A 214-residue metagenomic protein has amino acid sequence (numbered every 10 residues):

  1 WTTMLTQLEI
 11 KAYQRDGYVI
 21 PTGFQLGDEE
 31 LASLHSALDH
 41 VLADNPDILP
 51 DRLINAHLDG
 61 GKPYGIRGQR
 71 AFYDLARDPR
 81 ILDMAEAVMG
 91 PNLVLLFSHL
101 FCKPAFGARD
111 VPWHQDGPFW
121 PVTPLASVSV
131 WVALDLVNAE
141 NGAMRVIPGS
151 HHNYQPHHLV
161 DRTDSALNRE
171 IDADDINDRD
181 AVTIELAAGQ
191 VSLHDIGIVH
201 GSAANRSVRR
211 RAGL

Functional and structural regions predicted by a protein language model:
W1-V122, L159: Non-heme Fe(II)-dependent double-stranded beta-helix
R109, V122-A126, I176, V208-R210: A generic structural micro-feature
P112-Q115, V132, R169-I171, N177: Active-site glycine-rich loop that binds ribose-phosphate moieties when present
H114, P121-A139, E185-L186, L193: Short, conserved beta-strand element in jelly-roll/cupin
D116-P118, D135, V199-A204: Short beta-turn/strand-loop junction motif enriched in small, turn-promoting residues
V130-V132, R209-L214: A short hydrophobic beta-strand segment most commonly corresponding to one strand of the jelly-roll/cupin
A139-A203: Double-stranded beta-helix
